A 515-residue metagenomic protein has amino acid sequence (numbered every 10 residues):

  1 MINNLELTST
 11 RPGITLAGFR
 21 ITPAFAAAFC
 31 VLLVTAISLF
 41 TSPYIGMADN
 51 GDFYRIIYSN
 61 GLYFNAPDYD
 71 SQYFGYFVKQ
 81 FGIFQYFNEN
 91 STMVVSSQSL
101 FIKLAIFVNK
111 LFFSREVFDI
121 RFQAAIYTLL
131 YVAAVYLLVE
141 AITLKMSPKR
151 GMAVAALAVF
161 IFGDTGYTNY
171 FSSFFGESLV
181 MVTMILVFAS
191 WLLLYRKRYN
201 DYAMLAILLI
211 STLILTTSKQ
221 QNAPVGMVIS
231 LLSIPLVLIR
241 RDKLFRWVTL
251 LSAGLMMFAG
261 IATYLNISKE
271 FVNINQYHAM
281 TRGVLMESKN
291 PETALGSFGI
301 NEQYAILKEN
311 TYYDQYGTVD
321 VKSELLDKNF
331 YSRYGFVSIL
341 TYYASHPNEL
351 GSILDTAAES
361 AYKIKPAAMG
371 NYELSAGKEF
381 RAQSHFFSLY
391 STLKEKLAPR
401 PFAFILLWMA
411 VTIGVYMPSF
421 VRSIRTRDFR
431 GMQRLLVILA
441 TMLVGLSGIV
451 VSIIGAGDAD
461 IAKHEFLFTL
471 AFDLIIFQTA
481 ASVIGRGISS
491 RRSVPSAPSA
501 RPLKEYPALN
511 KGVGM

Functional and structural regions predicted by a protein language model:
M1-P12, R491-M515: Short, intrinsically disordered terminal tails adjacent to the first/last structured region
M1-S42, S97-L285, L397-I488: Hydrophobic transmembrane helix bundles of membrane-integrated enzymes that assemble and modify cell-envelope
F19-D49, K289-Q315, E324, L389-L397: Non-catalytic effector/regulatory segments
V34-K110: Extracytoplasmic loop-helix module adjacent to an early transmembrane segment
I57-N90, S268-K378: Membrane-proximal stem/loop segments at transmembrane-domain junctions that anchor or position
F74-Y86, V182-I185, I207-L213, S233-L238 (+3 more regions): Juxtamembrane/interfacial segments around transmembrane helices
V78-I126, L325-I339, Y343, T392-P401: Individual transmembrane alpha-helix segments
G370-A403: Small-residue-rich helix-loop
